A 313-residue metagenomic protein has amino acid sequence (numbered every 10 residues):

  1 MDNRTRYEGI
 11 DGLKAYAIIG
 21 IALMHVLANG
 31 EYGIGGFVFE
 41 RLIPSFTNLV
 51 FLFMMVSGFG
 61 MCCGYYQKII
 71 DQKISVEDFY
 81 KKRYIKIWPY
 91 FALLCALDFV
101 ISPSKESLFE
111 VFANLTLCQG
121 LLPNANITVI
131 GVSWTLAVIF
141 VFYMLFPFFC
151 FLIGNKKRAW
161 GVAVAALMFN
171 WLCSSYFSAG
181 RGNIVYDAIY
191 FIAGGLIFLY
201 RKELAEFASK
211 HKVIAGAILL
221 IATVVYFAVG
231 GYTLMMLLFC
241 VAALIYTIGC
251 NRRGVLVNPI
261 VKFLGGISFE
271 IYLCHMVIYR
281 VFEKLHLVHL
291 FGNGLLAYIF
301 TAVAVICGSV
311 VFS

Functional and structural regions predicted by a protein language model:
M1-G9, L23-L42, C63-I74, P123 (+2 more regions): Alpha-helical transmembrane segments in multi-pass integral membrane proteins
G9, T47-V50, I130-F140, G180-G195: Membrane-interface micro-motifs in multi-pass membrane enzymes
D11, A15-I18, F51, S57 (+3 more regions): Residues within membrane-spanning alpha-helices of integral membrane proteins, especially the hydrophobic core/packing
A17-L27, V56-F59, Q119: Membrane-embedded alpha-helical transmembrane segments of multi-pass integral membrane proteins
I19, W88, A92, A96-V100 (+9 more regions): Generic alpha-helical transmembrane segments of integral inner-membrane proteins, especially permease/transport modules
I21, M54-G60, C95-D98, N170 (+3 more regions): Helical transmembrane-bundle signal
R41, S45, V56, C62-G64 (+4 more regions): Membrane-interface helix-loop-helix regions
F142-P147, V164-S174, G216-V225: Hydrophobic, membrane-inserted alpha-helices
